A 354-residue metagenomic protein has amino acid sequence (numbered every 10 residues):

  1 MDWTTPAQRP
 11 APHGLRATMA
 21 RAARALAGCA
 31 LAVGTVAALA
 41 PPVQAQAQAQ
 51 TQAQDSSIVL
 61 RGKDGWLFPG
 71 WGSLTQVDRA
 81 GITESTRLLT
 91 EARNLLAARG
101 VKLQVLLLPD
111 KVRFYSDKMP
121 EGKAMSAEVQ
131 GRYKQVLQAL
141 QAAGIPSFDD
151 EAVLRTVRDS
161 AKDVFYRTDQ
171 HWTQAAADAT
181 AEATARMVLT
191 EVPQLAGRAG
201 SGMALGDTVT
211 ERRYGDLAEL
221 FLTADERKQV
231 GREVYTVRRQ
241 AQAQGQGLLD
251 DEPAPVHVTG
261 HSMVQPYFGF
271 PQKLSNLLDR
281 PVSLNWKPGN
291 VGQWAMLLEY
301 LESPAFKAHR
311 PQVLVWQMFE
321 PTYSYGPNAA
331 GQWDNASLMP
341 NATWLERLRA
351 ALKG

Functional and structural regions predicted by a protein language model:
D2-P6, G14-C29, T35, L39-G354: Extracellular glycan-modifying ectodomains
